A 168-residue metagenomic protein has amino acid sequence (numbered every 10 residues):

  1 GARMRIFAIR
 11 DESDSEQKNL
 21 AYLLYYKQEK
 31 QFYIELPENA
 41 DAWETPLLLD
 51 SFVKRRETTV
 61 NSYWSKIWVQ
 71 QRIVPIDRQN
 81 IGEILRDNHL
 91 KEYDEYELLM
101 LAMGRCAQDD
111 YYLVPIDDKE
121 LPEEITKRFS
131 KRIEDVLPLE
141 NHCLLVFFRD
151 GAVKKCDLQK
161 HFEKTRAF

Functional and structural regions predicted by a protein language model:
G1-I125: Broad phosphate/nucleotide-binding scaffolds in NTP-utilizing and phosphate-metabolizing enzymes
E123-E140: A mid-sequence, solvent-exposed acidic-amphipathic segment
V146-R149: A short glycine/threonine-centered beta-strand motif
A152-F168: Compact nucleic-acid interaction/catalytic patches
